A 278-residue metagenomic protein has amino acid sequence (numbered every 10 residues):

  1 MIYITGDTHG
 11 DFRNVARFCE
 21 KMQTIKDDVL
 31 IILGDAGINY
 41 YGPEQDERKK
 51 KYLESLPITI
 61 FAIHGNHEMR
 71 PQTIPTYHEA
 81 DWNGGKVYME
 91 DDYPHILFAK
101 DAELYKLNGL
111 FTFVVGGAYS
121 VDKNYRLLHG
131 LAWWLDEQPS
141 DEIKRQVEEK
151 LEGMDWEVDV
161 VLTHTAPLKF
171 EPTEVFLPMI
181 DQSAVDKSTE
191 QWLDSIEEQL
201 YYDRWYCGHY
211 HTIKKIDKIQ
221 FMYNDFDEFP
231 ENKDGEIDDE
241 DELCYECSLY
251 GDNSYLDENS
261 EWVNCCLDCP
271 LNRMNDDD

Functional and structural regions predicted by a protein language model:
M1-Y3, L104-V114, V160, I216-Q220: Beta-strand-turn-beta hairpins that frame and shape the catalytic cleft of phosphate-ester-processing enzymes
T5, D11-L107, Q182, L193 (+1 more regions): Core catalytic region of metal-dependent phosphoesterases/phosphodiesterases, especially metallo-beta-lactamase-like
T8-H9, A36-G37, N66-M69, A118-Y119 (+2 more regions): Catalytic metal-binding/acid-base residues of hydrolase active sites
F61-I63, H78-G84, A166-G235: Conserved beta-sheet core of the metallophosphoesterase superfamily
P94, L110-K187: Active-site-proximal loop/helix segment associated with metal-binding centers of metalloenzymes
I237-N253: Amphipathic alpha-helical oligomerization segments
C247, N253, W262-C265, C269-N275: Cysteine-cluster motifs in flexible loop/terminal segments that predominantly coordinate metals
